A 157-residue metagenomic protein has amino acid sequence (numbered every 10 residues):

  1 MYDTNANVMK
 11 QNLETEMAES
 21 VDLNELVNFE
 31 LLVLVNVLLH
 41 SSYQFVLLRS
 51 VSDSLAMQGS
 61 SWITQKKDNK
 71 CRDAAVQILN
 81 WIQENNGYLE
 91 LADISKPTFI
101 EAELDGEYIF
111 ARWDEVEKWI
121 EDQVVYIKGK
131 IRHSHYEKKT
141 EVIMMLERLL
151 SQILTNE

Functional and structural regions predicted by a protein language model:
M1-T15: Acidic, low-complexity proline/glycine-rich segments
M9-K10, S41-S42, G87-E90: Short coil-to-beta-strand
M17-V21: Short, charged/polar, low-complexity loop and linker segments that flank or interrupt alpha-helical bundles
N24: Active-site mouth loops of central-metabolism enzymes
V27-V37, S41-L48, P97-E157: Acidic/histidine-rich alpha-helical segments that form the ligand environment of transition-metal centers
S52-I94: Conserved alpha-helical segments that form or flank metal/cofactor-binding pockets of metalloenzymes
